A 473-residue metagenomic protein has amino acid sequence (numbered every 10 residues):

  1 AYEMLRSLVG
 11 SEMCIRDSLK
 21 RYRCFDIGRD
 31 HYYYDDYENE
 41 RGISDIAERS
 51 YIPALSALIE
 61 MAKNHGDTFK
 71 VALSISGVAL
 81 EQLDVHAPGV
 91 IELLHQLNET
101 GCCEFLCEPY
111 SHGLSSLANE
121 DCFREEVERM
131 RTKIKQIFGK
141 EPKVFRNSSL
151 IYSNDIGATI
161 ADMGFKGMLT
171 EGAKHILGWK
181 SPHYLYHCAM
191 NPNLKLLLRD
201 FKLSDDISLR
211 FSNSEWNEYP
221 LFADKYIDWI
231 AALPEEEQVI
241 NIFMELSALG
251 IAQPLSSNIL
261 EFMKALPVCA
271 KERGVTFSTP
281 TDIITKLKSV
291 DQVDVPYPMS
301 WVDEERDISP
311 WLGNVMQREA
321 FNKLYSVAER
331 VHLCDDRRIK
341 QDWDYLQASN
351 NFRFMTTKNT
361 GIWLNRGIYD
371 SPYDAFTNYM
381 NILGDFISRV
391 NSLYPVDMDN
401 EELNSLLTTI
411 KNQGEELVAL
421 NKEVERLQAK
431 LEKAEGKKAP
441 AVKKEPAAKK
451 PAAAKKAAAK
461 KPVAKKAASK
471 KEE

Functional and structural regions predicted by a protein language model:
A1-I15: Single conserved hydrophobic/aromatic residue that forms the stacking wall/gate of nucleotide- or nucleobase-binding
S11, R16-R49, Y184-L185, M190-L194 (+2 more regions): Active-site and substrate-binding clefts of carbohydrate-active enzymes
E12, L58, E108, F145 (+5 more regions): Conserved, mostly hydrophobic/aromatic
L19-N119, K143-R146, K166-E171, T279: Short, well-structured secondary-structure segments
S56-A57, V85-N98, L177-N191, A223-I230: Alpha-helical scaffolding within the catalytic cores of extracellular/periplasmic polymer-degrading hydrolases
G113-Q136, N193, L198-P234, Q253-S256 (+3 more regions): Alpha-helical scaffold elements lining the catalytic groove of polysaccharide deacetylases
E125-H183, L249-L266: Catalytic domains of cell-wall/extracellular-matrix polysaccharide-remodeling enzymes, centered on de-N-acetylation
A429-E473: Intrinsically disordered, polybasic Lys/Arg-rich low-complexity tracts
